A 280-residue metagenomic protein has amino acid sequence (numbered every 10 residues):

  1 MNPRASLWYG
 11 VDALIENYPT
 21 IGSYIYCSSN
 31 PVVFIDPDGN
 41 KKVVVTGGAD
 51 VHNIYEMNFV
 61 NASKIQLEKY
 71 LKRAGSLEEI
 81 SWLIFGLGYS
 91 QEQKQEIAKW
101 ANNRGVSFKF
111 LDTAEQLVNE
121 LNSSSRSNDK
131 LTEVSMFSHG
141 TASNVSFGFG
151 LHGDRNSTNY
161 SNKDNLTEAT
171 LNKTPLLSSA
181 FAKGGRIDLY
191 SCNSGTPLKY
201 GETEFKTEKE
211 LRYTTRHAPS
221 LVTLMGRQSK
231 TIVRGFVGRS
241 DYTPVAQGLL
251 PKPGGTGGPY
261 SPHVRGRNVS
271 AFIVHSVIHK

Functional and structural regions predicted by a protein language model:
M1-V43: Short turn/helix-capping motifs enriched in Asx and small/polar residues
N2, N17-P19, R126-N128, A180-A182: Extracellular/periplasmic catalytic domains that process cell-envelope and extracellular macromolecules
K42-L117, R212: A domain-level signal for caspase-like cysteine endopeptidase catalytic cores and their zymogen-processing architecture
K42-V45, G75-L87, F108, D129-S135 (+2 more regions): Hydrophobic beta-strand segments of well-ordered beta-sheets in folded domains
A114-T132, L176-L177: Short amphipathic alpha-helices and their capping/turn segments at secondary-structure boundaries
L131-V245: Catalytic cores of nucleophile-dependent amide-cleaving enzymes
R234-K280: Caspase-like cysteine protease fold
